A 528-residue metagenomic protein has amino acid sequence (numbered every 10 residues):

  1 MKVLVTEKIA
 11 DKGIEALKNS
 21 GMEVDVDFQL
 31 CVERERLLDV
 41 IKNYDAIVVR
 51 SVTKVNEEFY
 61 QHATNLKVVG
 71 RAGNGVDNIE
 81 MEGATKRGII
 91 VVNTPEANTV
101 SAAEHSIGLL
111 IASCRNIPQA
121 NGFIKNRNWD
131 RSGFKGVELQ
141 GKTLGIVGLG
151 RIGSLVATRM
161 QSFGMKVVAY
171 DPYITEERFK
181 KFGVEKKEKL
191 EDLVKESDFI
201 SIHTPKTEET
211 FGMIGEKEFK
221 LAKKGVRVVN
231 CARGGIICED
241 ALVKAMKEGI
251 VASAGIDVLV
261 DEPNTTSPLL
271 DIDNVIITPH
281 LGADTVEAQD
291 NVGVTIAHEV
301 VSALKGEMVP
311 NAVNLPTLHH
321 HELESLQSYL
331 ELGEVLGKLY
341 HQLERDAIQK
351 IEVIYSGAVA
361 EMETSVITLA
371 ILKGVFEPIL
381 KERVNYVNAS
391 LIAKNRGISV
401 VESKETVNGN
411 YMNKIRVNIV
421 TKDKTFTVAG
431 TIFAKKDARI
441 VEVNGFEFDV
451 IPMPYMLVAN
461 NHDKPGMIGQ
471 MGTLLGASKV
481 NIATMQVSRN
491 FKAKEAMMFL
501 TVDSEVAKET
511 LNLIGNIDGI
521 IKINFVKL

Functional and structural regions predicted by a protein language model:
M1-I90, G215-K217: An N-terminal-biased, well-structured beta-alpha scaffold segment characteristic of Rossmann-like dinucleotide-binding
V26-Q29, R50, A72-G73, I89-V100 (+3 more regions): Short beta->alpha connector loops at strand-helix junctions that form conserved, small/polar/Pro-enriched
K42, K54-Y60, P172-P268: Rossmann-like adenosine-cofactor binding region
R87, P95-T143, L155-F163, E177 (+1 more regions): Phosphate-binding beta-alpha-beta segment of Rossmann-like dinucleotide-binding domains, i.e., the NAD(P)
R87, V91-V92, E216, G225-L343 (+3 more regions): Rossmann-like dinucleotide-binding domain for NAD(H)/NADP(H)
A103-G122, K142, Q161-M165, T295-E307 (+1 more regions): Oxidoreductase and adenylate-handling cofactor-binding alpha/beta cores
L149-G150: Glycine-rich Rossmann-fold phosphate-binding loop(s) that bind the pyrophosphate of adenine dinucleotide cofactors
T317-A360, T364-L528: A conserved regulatory-domain signal marking ACT and ACT-like small-molecule sensing domains and adjacent regulatory
